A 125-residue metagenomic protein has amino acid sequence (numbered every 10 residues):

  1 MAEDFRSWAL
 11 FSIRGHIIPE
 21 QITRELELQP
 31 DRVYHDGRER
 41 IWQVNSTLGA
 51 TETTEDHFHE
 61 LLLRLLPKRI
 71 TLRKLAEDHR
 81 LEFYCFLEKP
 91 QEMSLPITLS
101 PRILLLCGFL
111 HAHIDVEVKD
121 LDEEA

Functional and structural regions predicted by a protein language model:
M1-A125: Acidic (Asp/Glu-rich) sequence patches and key acidic residues that form negatively charged surfaces used
